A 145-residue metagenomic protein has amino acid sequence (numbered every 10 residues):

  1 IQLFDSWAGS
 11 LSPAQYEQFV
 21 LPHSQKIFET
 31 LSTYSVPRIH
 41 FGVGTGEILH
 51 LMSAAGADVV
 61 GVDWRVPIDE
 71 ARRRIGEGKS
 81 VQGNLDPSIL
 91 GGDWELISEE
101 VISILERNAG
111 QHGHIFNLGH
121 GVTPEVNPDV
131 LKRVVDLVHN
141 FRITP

Functional and structural regions predicted by a protein language model:
I1-P145: Active-site loop segments of alpha/beta catalytic cores
